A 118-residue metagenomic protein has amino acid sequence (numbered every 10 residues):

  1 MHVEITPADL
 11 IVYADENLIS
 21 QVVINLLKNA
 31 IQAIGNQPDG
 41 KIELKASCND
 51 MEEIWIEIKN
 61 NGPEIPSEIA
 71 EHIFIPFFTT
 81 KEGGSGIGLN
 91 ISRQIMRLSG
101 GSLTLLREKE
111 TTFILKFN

Functional and structural regions predicted by a protein language model:
M1-L10, N49: Conserved catalytic submotifs in the C-terminal HATPase_c
I19-S20: A residue-level detector for a conserved hydrophobic packing site within the catalytic ATP-binding domain
D39-E52: Short beta-strand/loop element within the Bergerat-fold HATPase_c
N60: Acidic ATP/Mg2+-coordinating residue in the GHKL
I65-P76: Short conserved segment of the HATPase_c
G88, S92: Short alpha-helical Gxxx[C/S/T] motif in the catalytic ATP-binding
G100-G101: Conserved glycine-rich
